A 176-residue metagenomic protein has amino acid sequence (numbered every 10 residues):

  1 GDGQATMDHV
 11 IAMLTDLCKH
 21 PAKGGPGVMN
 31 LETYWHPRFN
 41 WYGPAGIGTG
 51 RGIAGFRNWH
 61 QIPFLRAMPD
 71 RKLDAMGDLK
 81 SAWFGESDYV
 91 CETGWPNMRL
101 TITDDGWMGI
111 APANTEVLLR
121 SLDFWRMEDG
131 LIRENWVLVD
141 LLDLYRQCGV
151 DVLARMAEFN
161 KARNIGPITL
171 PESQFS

Functional and structural regions predicted by a protein language model:
G1-S176: C-terminal and inter-domain tail/linker signature
